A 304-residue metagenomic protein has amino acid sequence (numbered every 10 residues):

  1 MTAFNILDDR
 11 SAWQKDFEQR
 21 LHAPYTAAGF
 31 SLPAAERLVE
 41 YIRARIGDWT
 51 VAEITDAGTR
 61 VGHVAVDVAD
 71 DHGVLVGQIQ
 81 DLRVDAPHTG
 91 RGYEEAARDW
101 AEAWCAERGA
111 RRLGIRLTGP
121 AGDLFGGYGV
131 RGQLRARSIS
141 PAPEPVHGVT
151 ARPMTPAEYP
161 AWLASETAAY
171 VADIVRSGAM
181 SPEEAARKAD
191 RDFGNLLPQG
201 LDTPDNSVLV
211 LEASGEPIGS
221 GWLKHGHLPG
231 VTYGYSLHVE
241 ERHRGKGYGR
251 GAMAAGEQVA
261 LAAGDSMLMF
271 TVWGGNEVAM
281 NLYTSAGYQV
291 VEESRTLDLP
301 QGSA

Functional and structural regions predicted by a protein language model:
M1-E40, H147-K188: Short amphipathic alpha-helix that is part of the acyltransferase structural core
A28-D56, A65, P182-V208: Active-site rim helix/loop that mediates acceptor-substrate recognition in acyltransferases
E53, T59-V68, V76-Q78, R83 (+4 more regions): Conserved beta-strand in the GNAT
H88, G92-W100, H243, G247-A255: Conserved acetyl-CoA pyrophosphate-binding loop and the N-cap/start of the following alpha-helix in GNAT-like
C105-T118, A260-T271: Conserved GNAT acetyl-CoA-binding A-motif
G114-D123, M269-M280, T296-Q301: Conserved beta-strand-loop-alpha-helix junction that forms the acyl-donor binding cleft
G122-Y128, Y283, Y288: Conserved active-site tyrosine of GNAT-family acetyltransferases
G126-A157, A161-S165, A169-A172, T296-A304: Terminal substrate-recognition subdomain of acyl/acetyltransferases
